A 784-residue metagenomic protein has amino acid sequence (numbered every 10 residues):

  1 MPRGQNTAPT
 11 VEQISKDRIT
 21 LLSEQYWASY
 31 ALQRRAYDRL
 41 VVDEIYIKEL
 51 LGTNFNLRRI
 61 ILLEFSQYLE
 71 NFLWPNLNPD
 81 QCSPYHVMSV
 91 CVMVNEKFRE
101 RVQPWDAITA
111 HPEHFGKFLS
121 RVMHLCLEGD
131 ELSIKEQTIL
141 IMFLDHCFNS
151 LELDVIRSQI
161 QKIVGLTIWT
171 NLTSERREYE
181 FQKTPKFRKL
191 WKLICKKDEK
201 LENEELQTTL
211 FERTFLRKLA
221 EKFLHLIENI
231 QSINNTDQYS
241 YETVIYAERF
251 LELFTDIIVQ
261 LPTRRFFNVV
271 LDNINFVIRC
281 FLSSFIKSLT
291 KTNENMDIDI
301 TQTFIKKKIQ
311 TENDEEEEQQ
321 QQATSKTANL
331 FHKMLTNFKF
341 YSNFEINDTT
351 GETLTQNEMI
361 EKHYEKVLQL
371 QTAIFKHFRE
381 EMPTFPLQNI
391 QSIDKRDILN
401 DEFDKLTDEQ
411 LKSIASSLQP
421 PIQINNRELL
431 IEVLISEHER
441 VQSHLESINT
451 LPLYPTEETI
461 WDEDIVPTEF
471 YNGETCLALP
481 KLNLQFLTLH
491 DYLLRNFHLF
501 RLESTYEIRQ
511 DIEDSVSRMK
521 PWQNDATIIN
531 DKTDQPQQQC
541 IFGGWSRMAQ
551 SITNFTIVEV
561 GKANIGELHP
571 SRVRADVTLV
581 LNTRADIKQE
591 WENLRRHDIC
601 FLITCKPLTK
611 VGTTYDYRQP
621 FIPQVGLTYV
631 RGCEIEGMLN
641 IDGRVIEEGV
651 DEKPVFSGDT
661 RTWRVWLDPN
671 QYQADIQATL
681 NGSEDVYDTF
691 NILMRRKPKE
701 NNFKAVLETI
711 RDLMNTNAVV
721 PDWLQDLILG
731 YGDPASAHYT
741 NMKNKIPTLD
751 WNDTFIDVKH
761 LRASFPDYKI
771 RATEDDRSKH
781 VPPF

Functional and structural regions predicted by a protein language model:
P2-R265, V277-I278: Extended hydrophobic, helix-prone interaction segments
P2-W27, F344-N347, T407, A415 (+1 more regions): Intrinsically disordered, low-structural-confidence terminal and linker regions
N56-I61, A110, Q207-E228, E365-S417 (+5 more regions): Acidic/polar, low-complexity linker and loop regions
T236, Y241, I245-L354, E402-L406 (+4 more regions): Eukaryotic partner-binding/assembly regions in large regulatory complexes
I309, S325-P452: Basic helix-extension-helix modules of the SAP/HeH family
Q410-S413, L429, E507, D511 (+2 more regions): Acidic, Ser/Thr-rich intrinsically disordered and amphipathic helical segments
N449-N564: Extended boundary segments
D514-P783: Conserved ASCE P-loop ATPase motor domains encompassing nucleic-acid-directed helicases/translocases
